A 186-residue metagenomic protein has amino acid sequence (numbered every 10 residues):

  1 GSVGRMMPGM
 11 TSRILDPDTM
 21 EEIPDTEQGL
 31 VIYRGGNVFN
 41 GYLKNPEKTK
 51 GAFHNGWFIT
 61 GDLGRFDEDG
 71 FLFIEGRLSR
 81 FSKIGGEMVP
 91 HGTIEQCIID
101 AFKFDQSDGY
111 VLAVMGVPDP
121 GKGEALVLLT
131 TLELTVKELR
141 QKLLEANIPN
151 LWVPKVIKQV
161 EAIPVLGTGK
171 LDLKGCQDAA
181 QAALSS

Functional and structural regions predicted by a protein language model:
G1-D69, L78-F81, I94-C97: Conserved AMP-binding/adenylate-forming
S12, V111-V114, V156-I157: Generic structural signal for residues in well-ordered beta-strands
P17-T19, E68, G121, E161 (+1 more regions): Short, ordered coil/turn segments that flank beta-strands lining enzyme active or ligand-binding pockets
E22-P24, D67, F73, L166 (+1 more regions): Generic structural signal for well-ordered beta-strand positions
I23-E27, G76, G123-E124, K170: Short glycine/proline-enriched turns and hinge-like loops at secondary-structure junctions
G35, N40-G41, L63-W152, G175-D178: AMP-binding/adenylate-forming catalytic core of the ANL superfamily
E124, I148-L171: AMP-binding/adenylate-forming catalytic domain of the ANL superfamily
K170-S186: Phosphopantetheine-dependent thiolation modules in NRPS/PKS and related acyl-activating systems
